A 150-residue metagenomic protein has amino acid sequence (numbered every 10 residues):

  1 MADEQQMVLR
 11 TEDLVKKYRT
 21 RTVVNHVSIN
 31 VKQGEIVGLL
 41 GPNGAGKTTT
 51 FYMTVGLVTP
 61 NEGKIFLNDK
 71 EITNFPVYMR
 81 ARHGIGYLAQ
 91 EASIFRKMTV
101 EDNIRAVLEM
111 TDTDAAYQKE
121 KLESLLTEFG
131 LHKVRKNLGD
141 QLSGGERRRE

Functional and structural regions predicted by a protein language model:
R21-T22, M79: Short coil-to-beta microelement around the adenine-binding A-loop and adjacent beta1/P-loop entry of ABC ATPase
V37-P42: The feature captures the beta-strand-to-loop junction immediately N-terminal to the Walker
V55: Helix-to-loop junction immediately C-terminal to a conserved catalytic motif
G63-I72, H83: Conserved ABC transporter NBD signature motif
K70, A116-V134: Conserved ABC ATPase "signature" region
M98-R105, R135: Short coil-to-helix segment of the ABC ATPase nucleotide-binding domain corresponding to the Q-loop/switch region
L138-L142: Conserved ABC ATPase signature
